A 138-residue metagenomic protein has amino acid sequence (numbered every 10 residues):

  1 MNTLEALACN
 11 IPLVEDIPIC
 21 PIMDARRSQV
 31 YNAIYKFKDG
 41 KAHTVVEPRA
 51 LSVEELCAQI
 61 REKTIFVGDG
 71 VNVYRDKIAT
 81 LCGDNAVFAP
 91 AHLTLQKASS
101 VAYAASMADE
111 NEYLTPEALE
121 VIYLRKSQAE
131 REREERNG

Functional and structural regions predicted by a protein language model:
M1-L95, Y123, Q128: Surface "functional belts" at beta-alpha junctions
A89-G138: Acyltransferase
